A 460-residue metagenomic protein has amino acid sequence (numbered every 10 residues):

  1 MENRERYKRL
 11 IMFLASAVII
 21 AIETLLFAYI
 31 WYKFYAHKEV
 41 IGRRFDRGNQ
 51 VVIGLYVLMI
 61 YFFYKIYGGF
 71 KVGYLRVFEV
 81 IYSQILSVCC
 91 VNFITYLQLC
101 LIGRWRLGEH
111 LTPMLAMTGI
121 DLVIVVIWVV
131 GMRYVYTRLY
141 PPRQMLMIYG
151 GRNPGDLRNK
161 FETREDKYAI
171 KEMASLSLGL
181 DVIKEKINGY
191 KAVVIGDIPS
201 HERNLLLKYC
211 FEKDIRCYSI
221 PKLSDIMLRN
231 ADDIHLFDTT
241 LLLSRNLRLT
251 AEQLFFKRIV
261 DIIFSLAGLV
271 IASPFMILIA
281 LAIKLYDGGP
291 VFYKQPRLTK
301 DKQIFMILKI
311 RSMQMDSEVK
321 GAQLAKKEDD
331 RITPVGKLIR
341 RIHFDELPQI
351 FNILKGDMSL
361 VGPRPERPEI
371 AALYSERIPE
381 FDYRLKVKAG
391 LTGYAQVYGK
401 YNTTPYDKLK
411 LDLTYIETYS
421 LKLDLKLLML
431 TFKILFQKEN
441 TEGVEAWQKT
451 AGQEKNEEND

Functional and structural regions predicted by a protein language model:
M1-E23, F27, V130-S273, E442 (+1 more regions): N-terminal hydrophobic signal-anchor/signal peptide
M1-Y136, F436, D460: Signature of alpha-helical transmembrane segments in polytopic membrane proteins
E2, R6, G69-G73, V77 (+6 more regions): Juxtamembrane loop-helix boundary motifs flanking transmembrane segments in multi-pass membrane proteins
Q84-V88, N92, I259-V270, I342: Loop-to-transmembrane-helix entry motif
Q84-V88, P142-L157, P290-M313: Membrane-cytosol interface motif
S224, A231, Y293-R331, T392-K410: Short, glycine-rich, amphipathic interfacial segments at transmembrane boundaries or analogous
Q253-D316, L421, L427-D460: A hydrophobic, helix-centered structural microdomain
K327-K388, L427-T431, L435: A short, structured surface patch at a secondary-structure boundary
